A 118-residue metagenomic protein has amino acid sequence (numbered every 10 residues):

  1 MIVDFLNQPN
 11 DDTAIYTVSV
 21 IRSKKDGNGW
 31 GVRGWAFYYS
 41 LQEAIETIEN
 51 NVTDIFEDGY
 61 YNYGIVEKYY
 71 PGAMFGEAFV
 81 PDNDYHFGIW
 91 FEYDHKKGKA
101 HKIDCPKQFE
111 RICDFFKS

Functional and structural regions predicted by a protein language model:
M1-N7, C105: Generic detector of solvent-exposed, compositionally biased contiguous segments
I2, L41, Q108-F109: Short amphipathic alpha-helical segments that mediate assembly, nucleic-acid/protein binding, or membrane association
F5-R33, Y61, I65: Short aromatic-glycine-(Arg/Gly/Cys) micro-motifs in beta-strand/loop hairpins
L6-P9, I48-I55, F116: Hydrophobic, Leu/Ile/Phe/Ala-enriched alpha-helical segments that form helix-helix packing faces
N7, Y38, A78: Short, exposed beta-strand/loop patches in secreted or surface proteins that constitute
D11-A14, L41-A44, K99: Generic short amphipathic/hydrophobic targeting helices enriched at N-termini, encompassing Sec-type signal peptides
G29, Y38-Y61: A short, charged, amphipathic alpha-helix used as a generic interaction element across diverse proteins
T53-S118: Short, mixed-charge low-complexity intrinsically disordered segments
